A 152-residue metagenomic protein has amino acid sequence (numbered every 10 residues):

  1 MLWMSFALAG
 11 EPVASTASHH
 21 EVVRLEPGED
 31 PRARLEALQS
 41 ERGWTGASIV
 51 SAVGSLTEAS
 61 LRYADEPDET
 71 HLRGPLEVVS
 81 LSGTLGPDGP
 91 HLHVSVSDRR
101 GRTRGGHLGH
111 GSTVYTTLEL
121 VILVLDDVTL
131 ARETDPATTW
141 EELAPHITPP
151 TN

Functional and structural regions predicted by a protein language model:
M1-S5: Bacterial N-terminal signal peptides
F6-H91, D98-R104, L108-N152: N-terminal intrinsically disordered, cationic/polar leader segments that include organellar targeting peptides
